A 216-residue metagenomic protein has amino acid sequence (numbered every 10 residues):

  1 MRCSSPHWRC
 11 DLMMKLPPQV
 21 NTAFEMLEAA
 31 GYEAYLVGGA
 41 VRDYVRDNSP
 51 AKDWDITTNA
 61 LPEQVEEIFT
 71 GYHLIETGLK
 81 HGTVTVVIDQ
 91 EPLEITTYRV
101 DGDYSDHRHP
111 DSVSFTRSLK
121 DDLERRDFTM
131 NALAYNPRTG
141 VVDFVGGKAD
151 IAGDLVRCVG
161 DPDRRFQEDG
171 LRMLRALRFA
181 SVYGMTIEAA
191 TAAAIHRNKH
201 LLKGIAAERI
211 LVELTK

Functional and structural regions predicted by a protein language model:
R2-K216: Catalytic cores of the polymerase beta-like nucleotidyltransferase superfamily and closely associated nucleotide
